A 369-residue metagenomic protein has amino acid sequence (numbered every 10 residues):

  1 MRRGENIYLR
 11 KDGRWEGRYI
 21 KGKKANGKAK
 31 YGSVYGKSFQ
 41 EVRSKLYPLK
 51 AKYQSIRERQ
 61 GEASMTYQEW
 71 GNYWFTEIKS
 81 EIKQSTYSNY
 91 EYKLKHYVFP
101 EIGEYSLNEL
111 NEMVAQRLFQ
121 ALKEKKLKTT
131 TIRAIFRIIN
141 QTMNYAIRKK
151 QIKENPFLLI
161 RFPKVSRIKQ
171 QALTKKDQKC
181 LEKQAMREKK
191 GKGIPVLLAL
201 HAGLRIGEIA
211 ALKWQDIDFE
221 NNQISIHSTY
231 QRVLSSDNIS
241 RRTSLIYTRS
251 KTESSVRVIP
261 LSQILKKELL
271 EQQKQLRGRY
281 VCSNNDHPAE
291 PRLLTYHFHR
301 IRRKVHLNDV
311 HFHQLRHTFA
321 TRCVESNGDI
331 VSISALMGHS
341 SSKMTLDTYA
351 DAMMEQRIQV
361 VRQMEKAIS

Functional and structural regions predicted by a protein language model:
M1-D12: Short N-terminal "domain-start" leader segments that mark the transition from disordered tails or signal peptides into
R10-E16, K21-M113, Q275, V281: N-terminal DNA-binding module of tyrosine recombinases/phage integrases
G32, N108, I152-E154, K164-K183 (+3 more regions): DNA breakage-rejoining catalytic core of tyrosine-based enzymes
S38, Q60-A63, F75-P156, R167 (+2 more regions): N-terminal core-binding DNA-recognition domain of tyrosine site-specific recombinases/integrases
R133-I135, R148, I152-E154, L159-W214 (+3 more regions): Basic, Lys/Arg- and aromatic-enriched nucleic-acid-binding interface segment
R148, L197, H201-E208, R300-K304 (+3 more regions): C-terminal catalytic core of tyrosine-transesterase DNA break-rejoin enzymes
I168, Y230-R232, M337-Q363: Catalytic-site neighborhood detector that most strongly recognizes the C-terminal catalytic loop/helix of tyrosine
I239, P260-N308: Active-site/catalytic core of tyrosine-dependent DNA strand-transfer enzymes
